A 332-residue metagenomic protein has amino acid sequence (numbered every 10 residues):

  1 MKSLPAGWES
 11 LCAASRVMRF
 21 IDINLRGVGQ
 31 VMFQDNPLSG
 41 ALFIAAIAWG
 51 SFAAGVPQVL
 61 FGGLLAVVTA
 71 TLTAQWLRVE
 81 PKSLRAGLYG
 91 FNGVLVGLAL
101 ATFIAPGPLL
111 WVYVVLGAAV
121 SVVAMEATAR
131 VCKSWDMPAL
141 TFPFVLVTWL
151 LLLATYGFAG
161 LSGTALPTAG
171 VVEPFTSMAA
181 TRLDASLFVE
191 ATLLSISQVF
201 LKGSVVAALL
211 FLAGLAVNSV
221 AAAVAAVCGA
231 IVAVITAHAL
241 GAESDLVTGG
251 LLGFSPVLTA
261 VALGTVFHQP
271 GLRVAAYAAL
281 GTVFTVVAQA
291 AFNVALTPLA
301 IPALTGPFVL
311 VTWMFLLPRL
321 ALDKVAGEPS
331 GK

Functional and structural regions predicted by a protein language model:
M1-V79, L194-L201, A207-N218, A237 (+3 more regions): N-terminal signal-anchor module of multipass membrane proteins
G50-L65, I104-A118, A191-S204, E243-S255: Structural signature of hydrophobic alpha-helical transmembrane segments
A53-V56, W76-L88, P106-W111, A127-P138 (+2 more regions): Membrane-helix interface "capping/anchor" motifs
L60, E80-L95, D136-P138, A223-C228 (+2 more regions): Short, non-helical or kinked segments that cap or interrupt transmembrane helices
L88-Y89, G93-P174, T297: Membrane-interface helix-loop-helix junctions at boundaries between adjacent transmembrane segments
W111-V115, W135-P143, T248-F254, A275 (+1 more regions): Loop-to-transmembrane alpha-helix initiation sites
G117, P143-V147, A225-A233, A275-T285: Central hydrophobic cores of alpha-helical transmembrane segments in multi-pass integral membrane proteins
V147-A239, E243: Generic multipass alpha-helical transmembrane bundles of integral membrane proteins
